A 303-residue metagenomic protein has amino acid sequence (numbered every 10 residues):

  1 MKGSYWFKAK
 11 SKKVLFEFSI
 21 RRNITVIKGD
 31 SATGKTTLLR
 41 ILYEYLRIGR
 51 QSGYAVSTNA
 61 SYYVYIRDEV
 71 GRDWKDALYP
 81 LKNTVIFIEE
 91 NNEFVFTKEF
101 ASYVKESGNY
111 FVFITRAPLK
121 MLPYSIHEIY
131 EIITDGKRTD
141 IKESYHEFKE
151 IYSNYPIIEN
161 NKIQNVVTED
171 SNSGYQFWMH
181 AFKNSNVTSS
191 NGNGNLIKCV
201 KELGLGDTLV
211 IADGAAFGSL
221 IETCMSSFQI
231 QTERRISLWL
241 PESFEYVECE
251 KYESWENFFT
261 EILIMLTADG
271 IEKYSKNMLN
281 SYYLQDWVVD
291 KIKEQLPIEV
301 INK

Functional and structural regions predicted by a protein language model:
M1-F16, D140-S144: N-terminal pre-Walker A segment at the start of P-loop NTPase domains
I27: Hydrophobic anchor at the beta1->P-loop junction of P-loop NTPases
T33-K35: Conserved glycine(s) of the Walker
L38-R40: Post-Walker A alpha-helix
E44-A55: Post-Walker A helix-loop "phosphate-sensing" segment adjacent to the P-loop in P-loop NTPases
R67-K98: Conserved P-loop NTPase "ATPase switch" module shared by AAA+ and STAND
F87-I88, G108-P118: Structural recognition of the conserved hydrophobic beta-strand(s) that form the central parallel beta-sheet of P-loop
N92-F94, H127, I132-K303: Acidic, divalent-metal-binding catalytic cores of TOPRIM and closely related two-metal-ion phosphodiester/pyrophosphate
